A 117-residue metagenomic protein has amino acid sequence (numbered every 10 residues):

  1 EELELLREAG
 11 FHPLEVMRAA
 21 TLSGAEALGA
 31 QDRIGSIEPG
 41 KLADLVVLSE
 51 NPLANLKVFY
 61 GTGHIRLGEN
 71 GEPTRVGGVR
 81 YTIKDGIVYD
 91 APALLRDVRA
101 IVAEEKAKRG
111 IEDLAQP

Functional and structural regions predicted by a protein language model:
E1-P52: His/Asp/Glu-enriched, well-ordered alpha-helical/loop segment that forms or immediately abuts the divalent-metal
E8, E38, T74, I101-V102 (+1 more regions): Extracytoplasmic/periplasmic, Sec-exported soluble proteins
S23-A25, V58, A100: Short secondary-structure boundary/hinge segments and terminal tails
G29-A30, V47-L48, G63-H64, K106-E112: Short amphipathic alpha-helical patches
G35-P39, G61, I111: Juxtamembrane/interface motifs at transmembrane-helix termini
L42-D97: C-terminal cap of metal-dependent C-N hydrolases
P92-P117: Intein/HINT protein-splicing elements and their conserved insertion hotspots or analogous self-processing inserts
